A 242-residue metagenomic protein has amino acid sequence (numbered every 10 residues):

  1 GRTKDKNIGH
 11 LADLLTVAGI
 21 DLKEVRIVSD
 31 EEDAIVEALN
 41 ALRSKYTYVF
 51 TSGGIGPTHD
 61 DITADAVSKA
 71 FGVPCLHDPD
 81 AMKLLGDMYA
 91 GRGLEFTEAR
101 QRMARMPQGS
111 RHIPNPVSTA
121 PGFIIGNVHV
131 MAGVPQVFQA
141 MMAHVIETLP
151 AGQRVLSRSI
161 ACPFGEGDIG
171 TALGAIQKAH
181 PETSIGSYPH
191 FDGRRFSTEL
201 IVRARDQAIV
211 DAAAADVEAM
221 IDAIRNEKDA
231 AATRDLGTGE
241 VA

Functional and structural regions predicted by a protein language model:
G1-D30, D211: Glycine-rich phosphate/diphosphate-binding loop of Rossmann-like nucleotide-binding domains
T16-D21, I27-D30, S44, G72-L76 (+9 more regions): Generic secondary-structure signature for well-ordered alpha-helical cores
E24-R26, T51, V130: Short catalytic-loop micro-motif centered on adjacent basic/acidic residues
A34-N40, D61-G152: Proline/glycine-rich low-complexity loops and linkers
L39-S52: Short, structured active-site "lid" loops
T51-H59, A132-G133, R205: Glycine-rich beta-strand-to-loop/alpha-helix junction loops that act as flexible
N127-M220: An accessory alpha-helical subdomain
M220-A242: Conserved short beta-strand edge segments in small beta-sheet-based binding/regulatory domains
